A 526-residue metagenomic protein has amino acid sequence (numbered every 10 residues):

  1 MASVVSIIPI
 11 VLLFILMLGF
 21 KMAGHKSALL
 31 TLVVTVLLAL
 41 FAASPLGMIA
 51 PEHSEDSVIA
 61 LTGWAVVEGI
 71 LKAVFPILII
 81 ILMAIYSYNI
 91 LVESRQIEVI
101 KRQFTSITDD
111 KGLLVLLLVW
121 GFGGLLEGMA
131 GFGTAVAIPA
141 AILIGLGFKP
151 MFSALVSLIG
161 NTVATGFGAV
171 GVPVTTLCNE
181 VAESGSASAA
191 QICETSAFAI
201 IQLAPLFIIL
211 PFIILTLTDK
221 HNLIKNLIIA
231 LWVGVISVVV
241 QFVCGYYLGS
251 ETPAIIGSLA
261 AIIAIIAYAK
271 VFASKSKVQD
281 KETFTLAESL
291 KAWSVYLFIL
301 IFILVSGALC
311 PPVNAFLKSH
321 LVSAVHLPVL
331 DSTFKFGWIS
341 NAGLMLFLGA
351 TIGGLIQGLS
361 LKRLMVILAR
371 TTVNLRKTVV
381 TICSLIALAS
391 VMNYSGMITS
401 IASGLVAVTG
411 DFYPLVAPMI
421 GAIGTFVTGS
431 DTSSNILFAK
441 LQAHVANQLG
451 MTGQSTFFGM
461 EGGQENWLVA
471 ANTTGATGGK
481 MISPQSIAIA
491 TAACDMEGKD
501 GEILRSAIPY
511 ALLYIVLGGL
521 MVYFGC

Functional and structural regions predicted by a protein language model:
M1-I8, A73-I77, A130-A135, I192-I208 (+5 more regions): Structural signature of hydrophobic alpha-helical transmembrane segments
V5-I15, G24-G47, L78-A84, I208 (+6 more regions): Hydrophobic mid-bilayer segments of alpha-helices in multi-pass membrane transport proteins, especially secondary
G24, G166-Q279, T474-C526: Juxtamembrane and boundary regions of transmembrane helices in multi-pass small-molecule transporters and channels
F75-I77, Y88-R95, L125-A135, V163-G171 (+5 more regions): Short helix-coil transition sites and intra-membrane helix breaks within transmembrane domains of multi-pass
D110-A141, G145, V379-M392, V408-H444: Hydrophobic alpha-helical transmembrane segments of multi-pass integral membrane proteins, predominantly secondary
G112-G124, P150-V163, S188-F207, T381-S384 (+2 more regions): Alpha-helical transmembrane segments of multi-pass membrane proteins
T134-I144, L158, G171-A182, T432-V445 (+1 more regions): Re-entrant/interfacial helical elements at transmembrane boundaries that shape and gate the permeation pathway
G257, S276-G424: Transmembrane helical segments that form the transport core of multi-pass membrane transport proteins
